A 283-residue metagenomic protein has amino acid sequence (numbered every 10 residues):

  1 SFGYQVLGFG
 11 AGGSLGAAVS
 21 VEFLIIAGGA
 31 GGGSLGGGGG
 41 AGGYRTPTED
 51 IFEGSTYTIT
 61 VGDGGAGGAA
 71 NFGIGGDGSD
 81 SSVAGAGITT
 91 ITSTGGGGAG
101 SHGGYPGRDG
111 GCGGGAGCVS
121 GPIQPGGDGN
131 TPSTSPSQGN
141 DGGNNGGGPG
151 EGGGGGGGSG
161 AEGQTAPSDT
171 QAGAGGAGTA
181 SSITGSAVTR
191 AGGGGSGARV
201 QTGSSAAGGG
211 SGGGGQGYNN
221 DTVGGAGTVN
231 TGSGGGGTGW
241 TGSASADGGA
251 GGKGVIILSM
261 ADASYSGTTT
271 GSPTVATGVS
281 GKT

Functional and structural regions predicted by a protein language model:
S1-T283: Low-complexity, glycine/proline-biased repetitive segments and flexible coils/loops
